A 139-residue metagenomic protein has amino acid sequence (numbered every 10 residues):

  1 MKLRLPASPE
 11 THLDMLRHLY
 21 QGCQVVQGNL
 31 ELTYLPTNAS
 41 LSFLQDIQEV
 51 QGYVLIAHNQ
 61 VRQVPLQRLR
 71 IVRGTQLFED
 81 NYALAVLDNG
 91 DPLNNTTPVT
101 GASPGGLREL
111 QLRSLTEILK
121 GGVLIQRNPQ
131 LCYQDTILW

Functional and structural regions predicted by a protein language model:
M1-W139: Concave beta-strand-loop units of leucine-rich repeat
